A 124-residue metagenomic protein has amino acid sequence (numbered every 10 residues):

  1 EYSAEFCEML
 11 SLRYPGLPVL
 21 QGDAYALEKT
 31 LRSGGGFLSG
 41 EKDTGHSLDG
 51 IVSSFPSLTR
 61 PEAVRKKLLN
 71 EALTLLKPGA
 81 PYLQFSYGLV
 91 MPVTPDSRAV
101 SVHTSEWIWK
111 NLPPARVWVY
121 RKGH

Functional and structural regions predicted by a protein language model:
E1-Y2: Conserved acidic E/D residue at the C-terminus of a beta-strand in Rossmann-like folds
E5-E41: S-adenosyl-L-methionine
E5-E8, V90-T94: Short, charged/polar "capping" segments at the starts of alpha-helices and the immediately preceding loops
H46-V64: A short SAM/SAH-binding and catalytic strip from SAM-dependent methyltransferases
P56-T59, Y87-P92, I108-K110: Short "lid" loop at the C-terminus of a central beta-strand within the Rossmann-like core of SAM-dependent
K66-P78: A short glycine-rich, Lys/Arg-flanked "PGG" loop and its adjoining helix->strand segment in the class I
L76-G88: Conserved beta-strand signature within the Rossmann-like core of class I S-adenosyl-L-methionine
W107-H124: Core SAM-dependent methyltransferase catalytic element
